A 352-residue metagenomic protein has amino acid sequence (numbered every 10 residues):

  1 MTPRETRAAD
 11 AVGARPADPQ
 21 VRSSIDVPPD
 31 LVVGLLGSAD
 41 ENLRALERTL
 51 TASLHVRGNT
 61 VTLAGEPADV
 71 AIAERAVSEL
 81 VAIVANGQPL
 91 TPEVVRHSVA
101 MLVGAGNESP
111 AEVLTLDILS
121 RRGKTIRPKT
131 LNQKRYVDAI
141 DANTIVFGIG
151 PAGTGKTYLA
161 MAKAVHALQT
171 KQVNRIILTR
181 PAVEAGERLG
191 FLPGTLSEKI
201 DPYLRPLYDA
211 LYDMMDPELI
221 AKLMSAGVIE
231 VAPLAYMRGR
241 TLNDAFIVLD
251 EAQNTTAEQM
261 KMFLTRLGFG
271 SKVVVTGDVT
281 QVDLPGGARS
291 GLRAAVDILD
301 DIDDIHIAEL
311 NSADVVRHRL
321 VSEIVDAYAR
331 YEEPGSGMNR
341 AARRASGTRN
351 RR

Functional and structural regions predicted by a protein language model:
M1-A11: N-terminal acidic, proline/glycine-rich, low-complexity intrinsically disordered segments
R15-V33: Short glycine-/aliphatic-rich beta-strand segments at the starts of folded cytosolic domains
L31-R48: Short amphipathic alpha-helix segments
R44, L50-S53, N59: Compact, well-ordered interaction domains used in eukaryotic information-processing assemblies
H55-V113: Interdomain "pre-motor" coupling segment immediately N-terminal to P-loop NTPase/helicase cores
R57, V77-S78, L116-I118, E184-L192: Acidic/polar active-site rim loop that often engages polyanionic ligands
T60, G123-Q133, A142-L249, Q253-R352: Conserved helicase motor core of SF1/SF2 NTP-dependent helicases
V113-T125: Conserved adenine-nucleotide phosphate-binding loops and their immediately adjacent elements
